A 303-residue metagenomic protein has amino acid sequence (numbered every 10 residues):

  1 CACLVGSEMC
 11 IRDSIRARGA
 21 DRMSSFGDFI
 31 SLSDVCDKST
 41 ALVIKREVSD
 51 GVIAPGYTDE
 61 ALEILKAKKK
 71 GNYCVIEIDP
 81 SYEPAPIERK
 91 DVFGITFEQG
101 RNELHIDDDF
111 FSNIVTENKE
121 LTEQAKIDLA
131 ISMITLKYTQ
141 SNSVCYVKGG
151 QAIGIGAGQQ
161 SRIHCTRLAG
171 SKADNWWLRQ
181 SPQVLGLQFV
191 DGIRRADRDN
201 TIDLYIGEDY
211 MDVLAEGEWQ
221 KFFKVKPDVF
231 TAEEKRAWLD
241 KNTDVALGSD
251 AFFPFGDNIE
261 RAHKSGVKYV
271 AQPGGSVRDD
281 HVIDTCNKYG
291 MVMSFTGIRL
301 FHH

Functional and structural regions predicted by a protein language model:
C1-G6, C10-I11: Single conserved hydrophobic/aromatic residue that forms the stacking wall/gate of nucleotide- or nucleobase-binding
R22-E88, P273-H302: Phosphate/diphosphate-binding loops
E88-K126: Short, compositionally biased leader-like segments
E117-N142: Short, basic/aromatic recognition patches
N142-G150: Short beta-strand scaffold segments in enzyme catalytic cores
K172-S265: Generic long, charged, amphipathic alpha-helical segments
L247, A251-M291: C-terminal structured "cap/appendage" subdomains that terminate the fold
